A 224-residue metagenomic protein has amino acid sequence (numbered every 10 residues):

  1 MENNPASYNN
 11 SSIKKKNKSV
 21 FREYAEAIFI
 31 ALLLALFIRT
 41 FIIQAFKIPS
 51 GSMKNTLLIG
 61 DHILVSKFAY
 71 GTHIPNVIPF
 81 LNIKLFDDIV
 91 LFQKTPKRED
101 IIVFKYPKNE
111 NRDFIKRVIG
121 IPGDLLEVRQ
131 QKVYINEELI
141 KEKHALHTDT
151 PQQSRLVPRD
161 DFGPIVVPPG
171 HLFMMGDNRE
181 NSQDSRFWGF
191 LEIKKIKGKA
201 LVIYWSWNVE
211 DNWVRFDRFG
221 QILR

Functional and structural regions predicted by a protein language model:
E2-R22, F37, F41-I42, F46-K47 (+1 more regions): Soluble "head" domains of membrane/secretory-pathway proteins
